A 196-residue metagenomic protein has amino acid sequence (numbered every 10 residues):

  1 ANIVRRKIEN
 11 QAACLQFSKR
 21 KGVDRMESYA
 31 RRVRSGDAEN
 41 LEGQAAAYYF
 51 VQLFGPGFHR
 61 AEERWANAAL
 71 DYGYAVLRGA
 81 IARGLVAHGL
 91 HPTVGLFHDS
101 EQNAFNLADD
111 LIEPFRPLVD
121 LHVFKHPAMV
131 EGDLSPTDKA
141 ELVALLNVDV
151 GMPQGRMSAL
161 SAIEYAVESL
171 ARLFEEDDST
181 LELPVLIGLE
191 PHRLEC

Functional and structural regions predicted by a protein language model:
A1-C196: Active-site helix-to-loop segments that bind/position phosphate- or nucleotide-bearing substrates and donors across
